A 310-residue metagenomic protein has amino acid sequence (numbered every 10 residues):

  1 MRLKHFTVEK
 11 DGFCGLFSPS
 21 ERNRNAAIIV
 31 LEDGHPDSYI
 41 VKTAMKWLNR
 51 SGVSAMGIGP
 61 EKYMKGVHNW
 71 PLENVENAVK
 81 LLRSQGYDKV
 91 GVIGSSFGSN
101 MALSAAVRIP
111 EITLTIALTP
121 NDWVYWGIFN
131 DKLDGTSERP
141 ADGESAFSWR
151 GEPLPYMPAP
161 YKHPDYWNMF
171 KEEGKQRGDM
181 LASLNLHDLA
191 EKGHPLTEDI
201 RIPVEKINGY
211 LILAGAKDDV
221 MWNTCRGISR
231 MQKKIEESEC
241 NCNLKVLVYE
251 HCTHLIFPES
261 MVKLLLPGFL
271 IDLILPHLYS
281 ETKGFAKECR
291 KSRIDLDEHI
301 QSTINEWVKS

Functional and structural regions predicted by a protein language model:
M1-A26, S292: N-terminal cap/lid segment of alpha/beta-hydrolase-fold proteins
Y39-G57: Short amphipathic alpha-helix adjacent to the substrate-entry channel of hydrolases
I58-G91: Catalytic nucleophile-loop/oxyanion-hole region of alpha/beta-hydrolase and closely related hydrolase-like folds
G94-G98, A102: Gly/Ala-rich beta-loop-alpha elbow adjacent to hydrolase catalytic centers
I116-P203: Accessory cap/linker subdomain of secreted extracellular hydrolases
I207, L213-G215: Short beta-strand/loop motif that positions the catalytic acidic residue of the alpha/beta-hydrolase fold
V220-R230, F257: Conserved alpha/beta-hydrolase "acid-adjacent" motif
S260-S310: Catalytic active-site module of serine/aspartate enzymes centered on a nucleophile-bearing elbow/loop
